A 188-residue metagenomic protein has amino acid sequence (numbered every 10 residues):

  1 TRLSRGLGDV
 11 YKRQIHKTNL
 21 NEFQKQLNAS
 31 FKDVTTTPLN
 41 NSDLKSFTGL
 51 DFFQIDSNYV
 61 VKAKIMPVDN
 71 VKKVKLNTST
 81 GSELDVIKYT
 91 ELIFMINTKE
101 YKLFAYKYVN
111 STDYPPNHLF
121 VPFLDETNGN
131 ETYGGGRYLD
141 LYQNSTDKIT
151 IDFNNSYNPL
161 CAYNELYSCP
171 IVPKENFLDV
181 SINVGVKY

Functional and structural regions predicted by a protein language model:
T1-Y11: Single conserved hydrophobic/aromatic residue that forms the stacking wall/gate of nucleotide- or nucleobase-binding
L7-G8, F104-S111, R137-N144: A short, sequence-level motif marking secondary-structure junctions
D9-V61, M66, N70: Start-of-domain marker
S57-Y59, V71-N77, E175: Terminal leader/tail segments of proteins
I65, A105-K107, D125-T127, F153-Y157 (+1 more regions): A mature extracytoplasmic/lumenal domain signature
D69-G134: Mid-length scaffold segments of soluble, non-membrane domains
P122-Y157: Acidic, glycine-rich flexible loop segments
Y157-Y188: Extended, aromatic/histidine-rich regions of cofactor-dependent oxidoreductases associated with respiratory
